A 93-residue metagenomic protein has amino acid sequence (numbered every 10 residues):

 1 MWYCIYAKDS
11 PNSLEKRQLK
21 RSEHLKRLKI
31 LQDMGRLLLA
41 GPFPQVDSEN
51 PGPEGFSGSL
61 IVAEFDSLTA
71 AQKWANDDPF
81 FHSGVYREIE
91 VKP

Functional and structural regions predicted by a protein language model:
M1-P93: Conserved, structured core segments of small domains
